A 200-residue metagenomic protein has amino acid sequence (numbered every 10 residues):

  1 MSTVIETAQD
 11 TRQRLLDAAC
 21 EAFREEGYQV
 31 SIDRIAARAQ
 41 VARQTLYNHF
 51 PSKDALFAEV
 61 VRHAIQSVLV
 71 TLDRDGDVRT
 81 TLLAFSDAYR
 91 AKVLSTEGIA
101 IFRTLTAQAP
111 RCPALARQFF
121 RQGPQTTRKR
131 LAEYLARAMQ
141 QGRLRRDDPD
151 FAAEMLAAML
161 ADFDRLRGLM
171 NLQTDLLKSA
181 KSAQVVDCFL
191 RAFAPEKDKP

Functional and structural regions predicted by a protein language model:
M1-Q29, D33-V41, D54-A55: Basic, helix-initiating cap at the start of DNA-binding domains
Y28-Q29, L115, L144: Conserved hydrophobic residue
Q44-P51: Base-recognition residues in the alpha-helical recognition helix of bacterial helix-turn-helix
S52, R111-P113: Short loop-to-helix capping motifs
A58-V93, E97, I101: Amphipathic alpha-helical linker/stalk segments
D87-L94, F102-P110, C188-A192: Helix-loop "lid/cap" segments that line or gate small-molecule binding pockets
A100, T104, A114-Q140, D150-F151 (+1 more regions): Amphipathic alpha-helical packing segments from all-alpha helical-bundle domains
M139-D187, K199-P200: Hydrophobic/aromatic-rich alpha-helical bundle segments in the mid-to-C-terminal region
